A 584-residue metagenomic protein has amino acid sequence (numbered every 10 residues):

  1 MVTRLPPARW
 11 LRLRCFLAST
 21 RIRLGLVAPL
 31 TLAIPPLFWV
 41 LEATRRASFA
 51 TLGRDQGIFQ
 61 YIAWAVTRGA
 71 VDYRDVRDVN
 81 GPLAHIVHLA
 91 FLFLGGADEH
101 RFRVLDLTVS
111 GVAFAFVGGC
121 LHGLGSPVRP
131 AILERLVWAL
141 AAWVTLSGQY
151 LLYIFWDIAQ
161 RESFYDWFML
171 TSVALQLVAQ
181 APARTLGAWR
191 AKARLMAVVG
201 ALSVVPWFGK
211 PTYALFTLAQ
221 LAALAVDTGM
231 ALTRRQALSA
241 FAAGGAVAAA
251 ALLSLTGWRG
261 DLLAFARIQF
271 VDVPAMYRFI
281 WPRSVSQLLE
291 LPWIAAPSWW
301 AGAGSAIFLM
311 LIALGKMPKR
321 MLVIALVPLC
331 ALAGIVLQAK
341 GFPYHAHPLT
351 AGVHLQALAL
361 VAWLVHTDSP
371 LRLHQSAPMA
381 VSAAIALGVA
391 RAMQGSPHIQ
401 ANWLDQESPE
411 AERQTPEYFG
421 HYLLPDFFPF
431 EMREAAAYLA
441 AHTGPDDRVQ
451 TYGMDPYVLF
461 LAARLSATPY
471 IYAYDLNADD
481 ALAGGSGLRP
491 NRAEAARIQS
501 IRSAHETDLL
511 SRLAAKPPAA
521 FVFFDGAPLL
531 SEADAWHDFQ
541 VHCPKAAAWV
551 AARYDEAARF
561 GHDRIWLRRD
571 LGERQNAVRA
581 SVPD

Functional and structural regions predicted by a protein language model:
R9-L17, F216-A249, M310-K316, V361-L373: Perimembrane helix-loop-helix junctions
T31-I34, A115, A295-A331, L358-L360: Hydrophobic, aromatic-rich transmembrane alpha-helices and their immediate juxtamembrane boundary segments
N80, P211-Y213, A222, G257-R259 (+1 more regions): Extracytoplasmic
P82, I86, G96-A115: Loop-to-helix entry region of an early transmembrane alpha helix in multi-pass inner-membrane enzymes
V104-A131, T171: Transmembrane-helix motifs of polytopic, lipid-linked glycan transferases
F164-G187, L195-S203, V353-A359: Specific aromatic-rich, kink-prone transmembrane helix
F168, L215-F216, L332, Q338-S376: Hydrophobic/aromatic-rich transmembrane helices and adjacent perimembrane loops
K192-P211, F216-A222, A246, P328-V336: Membrane-interface alpha helices of multi-pass inner-membrane proteins
